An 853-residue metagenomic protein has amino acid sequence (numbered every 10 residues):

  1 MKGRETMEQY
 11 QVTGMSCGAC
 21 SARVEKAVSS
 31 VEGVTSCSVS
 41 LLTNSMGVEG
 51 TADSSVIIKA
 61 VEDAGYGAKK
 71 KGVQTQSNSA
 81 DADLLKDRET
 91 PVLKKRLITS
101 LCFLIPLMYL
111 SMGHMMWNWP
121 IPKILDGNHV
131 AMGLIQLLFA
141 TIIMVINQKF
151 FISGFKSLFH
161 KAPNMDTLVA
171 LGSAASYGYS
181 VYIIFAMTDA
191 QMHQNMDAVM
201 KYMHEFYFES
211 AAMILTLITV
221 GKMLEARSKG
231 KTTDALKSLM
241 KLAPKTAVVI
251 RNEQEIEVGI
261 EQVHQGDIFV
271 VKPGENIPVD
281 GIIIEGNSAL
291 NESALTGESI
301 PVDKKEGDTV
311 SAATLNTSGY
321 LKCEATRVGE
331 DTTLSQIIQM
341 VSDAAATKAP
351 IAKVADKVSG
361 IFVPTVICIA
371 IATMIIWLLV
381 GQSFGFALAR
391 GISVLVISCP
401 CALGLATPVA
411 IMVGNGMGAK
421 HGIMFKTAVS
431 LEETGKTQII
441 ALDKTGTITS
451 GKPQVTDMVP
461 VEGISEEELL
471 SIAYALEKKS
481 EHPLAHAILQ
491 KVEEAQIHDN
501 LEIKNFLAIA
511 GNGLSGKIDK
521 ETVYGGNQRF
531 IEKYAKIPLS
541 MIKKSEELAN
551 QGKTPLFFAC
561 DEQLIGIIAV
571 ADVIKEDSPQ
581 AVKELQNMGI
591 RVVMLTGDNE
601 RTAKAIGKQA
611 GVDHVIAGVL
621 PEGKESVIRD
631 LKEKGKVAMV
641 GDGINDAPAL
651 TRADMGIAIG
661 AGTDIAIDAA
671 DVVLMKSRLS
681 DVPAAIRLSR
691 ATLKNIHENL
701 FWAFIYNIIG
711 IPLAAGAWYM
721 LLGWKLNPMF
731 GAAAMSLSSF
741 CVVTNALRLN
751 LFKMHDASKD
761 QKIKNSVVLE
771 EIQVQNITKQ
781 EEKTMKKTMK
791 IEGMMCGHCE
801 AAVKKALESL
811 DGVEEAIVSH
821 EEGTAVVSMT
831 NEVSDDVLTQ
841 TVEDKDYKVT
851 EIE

Functional and structural regions predicted by a protein language model:
M1-G133, Q254-E255, Q339-T347, L751-E853: Flexible metal-binding regulatory segments at protein termini and peripheral loops
K2, A22, T35, T437 (+3 more regions): Conserved ATP-binding TGD loop and adjacent catalytic N/P-domain core of P-type ATPases
E32-S55, E205-F206, K237-D331, V429-A473 (+1 more regions): Conserved cytosolic catalytic loops of P-type ATPases
V92-T246, K357, M458, G723-P728 (+1 more regions): Transmembrane helix-loop-helix hairpins at the membrane interface
K95, T314, Q438-L442, I448-E481 (+3 more regions): ATP-driven catalytic headpiece of P-type ATPases
M116-V130, F159, G178, M417 (+8 more regions): Membrane-embedded alpha-helical bundles of multi-pass transporters
M187, M196-A198, A212-P273, K304 (+5 more regions): Juxtamembrane coupling segments of multi-pass membrane pumps/enzymes
L295, V354, A389, A402-L476 (+4 more regions): Conserved catalytic phosphorylation-site environment of P-type ATPases
